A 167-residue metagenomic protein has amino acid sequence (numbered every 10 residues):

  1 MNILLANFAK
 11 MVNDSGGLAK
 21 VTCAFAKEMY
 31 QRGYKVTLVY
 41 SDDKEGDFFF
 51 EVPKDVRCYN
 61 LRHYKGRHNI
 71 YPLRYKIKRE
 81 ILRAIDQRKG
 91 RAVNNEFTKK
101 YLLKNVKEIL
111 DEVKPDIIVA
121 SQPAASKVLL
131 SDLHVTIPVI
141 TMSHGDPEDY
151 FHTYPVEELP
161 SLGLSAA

Functional and structural regions predicted by a protein language model:
F8-K10, H63, Q122-P123, S143-P147: Histidine-centered beta-alpha loop that forms part of the nucleotide-sugar donor binding/catalytic region in diverse
F8-N13, Q31-R91: N-terminal strand-loop element at the rim of the active site of nucleotide-sugar-dependent glycosyltransferases
G16-M29, G46-F48: Short amphipathic alpha-helix
L18, S41, A120-Q122, A167: Replace "coordinates the UDP/GDP/TDP-sugar" with "coordinates nucleotide-activated sugar donors
P72-I117: An amphipathic, basic-hydrophobic alpha-helix
K99-L102, A120-A125, S143: Short His-centered aromatic/hydrophobic patch
K104-I109, H152-A167: Membrane-proximal helix-turn-helix segments that form the acceptor-binding/catalytic region of lipid-linked
A125-K127, I137-E158: A short, histidine- and acid-enriched strand-loop-helix "catalytic/donor-clamping" loop that lines the nucleotide-sugar
